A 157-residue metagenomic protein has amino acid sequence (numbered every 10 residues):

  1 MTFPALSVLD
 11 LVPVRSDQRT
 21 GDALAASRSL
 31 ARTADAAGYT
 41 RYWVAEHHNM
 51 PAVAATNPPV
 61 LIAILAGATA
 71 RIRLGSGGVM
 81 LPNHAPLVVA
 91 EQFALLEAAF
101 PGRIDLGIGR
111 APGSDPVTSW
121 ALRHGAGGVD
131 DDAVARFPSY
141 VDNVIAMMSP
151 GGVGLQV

Functional and structural regions predicted by a protein language model:
M1-I72: N-terminal beta1-alpha1-beta2 module of alpha/beta enzyme domains
T2-T20, N83-G152: Flexible, glycine-rich active-site loops centered on histidine and acidic residues that chelate a metal or position
Y42, L74, I104-L106: Hydrophobic residues within beta-strands of alpha/beta enzymes
A45, G77, G107-G109: Structural motif
A54-P58, P82, V89: Generic structural signal for well-ordered secondary structure
G75-N83: The substrate-binding groove and active-site-proximal loops of carbohydrate-active enzymes, especially glycoside
V153-V157: Short, intrinsically disordered, charge-balanced linker/junction segments flanking boundaries in proteins
